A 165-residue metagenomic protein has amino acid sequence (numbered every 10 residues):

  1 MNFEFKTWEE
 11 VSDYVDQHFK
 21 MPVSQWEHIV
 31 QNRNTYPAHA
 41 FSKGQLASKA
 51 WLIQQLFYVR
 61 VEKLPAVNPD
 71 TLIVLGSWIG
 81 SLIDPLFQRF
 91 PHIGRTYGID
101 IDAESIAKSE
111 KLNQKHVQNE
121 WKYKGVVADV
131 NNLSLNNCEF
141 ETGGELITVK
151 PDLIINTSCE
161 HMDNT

Functional and structural regions predicted by a protein language model:
N2-P69: Class I SAM-dependent methyltransferase Rossmann-like catalytic core, especially the SAM/SAH-binding loop
A66-G80: Conserved class I S-adenosyl-L-methionine
D70, P151-D152: Conserved acidic residues
I79-I93: Conserved SAM-binding loop of SAM-dependent methyltransferases across substrates and taxa, primarily the Class I
I93-I99: Short beta-strand element of Class I
I101-E104: Conserved SAM/SAH-binding beta-strand->alpha-helix loop
A107-P151: S-adenosyl-L-methionine
C159-T165: A short, conserved alpha-helix within the catalytic core of class I
